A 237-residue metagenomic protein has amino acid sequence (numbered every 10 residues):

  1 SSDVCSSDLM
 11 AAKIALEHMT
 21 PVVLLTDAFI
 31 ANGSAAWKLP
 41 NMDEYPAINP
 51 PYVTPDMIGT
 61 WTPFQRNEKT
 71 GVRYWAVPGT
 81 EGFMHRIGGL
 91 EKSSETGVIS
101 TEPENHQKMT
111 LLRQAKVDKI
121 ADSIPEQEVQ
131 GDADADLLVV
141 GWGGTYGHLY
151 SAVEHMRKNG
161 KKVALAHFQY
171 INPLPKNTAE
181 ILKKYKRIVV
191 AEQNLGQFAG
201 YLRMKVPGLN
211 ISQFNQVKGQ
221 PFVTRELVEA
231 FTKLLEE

Functional and structural regions predicted by a protein language model:
S1-S6: Short, small-residue-biased leader/transition segments that mark boundaries at the very start of proteins
A12-E237: Flexible, low-complexity linker and terminal segments
